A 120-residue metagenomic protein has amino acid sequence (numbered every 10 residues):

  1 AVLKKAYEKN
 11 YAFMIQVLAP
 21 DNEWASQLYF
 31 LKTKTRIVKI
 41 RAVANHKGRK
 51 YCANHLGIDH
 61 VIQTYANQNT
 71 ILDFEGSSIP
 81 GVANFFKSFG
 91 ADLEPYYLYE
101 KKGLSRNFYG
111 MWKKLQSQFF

Functional and structural regions predicted by a protein language model:
A1-R49: A conserved beta-strand-loop-helix scaffold within acyl/acetyltransferase catalytic domains
V2, V61, V82: Aromatic/hydrophobic pocket-lining residues that form π-stacking "cages" and hydrophobic walls in ligand
A19, V61-Q68: Alpha-helix C-terminal capping segments
R49-Q63: Conserved acetyl-CoA-binding loop-helix of GNAT-fold acetyltransferases
N67-F120: Active-site/acyl-donor-binding loops of N-acyltransferases
